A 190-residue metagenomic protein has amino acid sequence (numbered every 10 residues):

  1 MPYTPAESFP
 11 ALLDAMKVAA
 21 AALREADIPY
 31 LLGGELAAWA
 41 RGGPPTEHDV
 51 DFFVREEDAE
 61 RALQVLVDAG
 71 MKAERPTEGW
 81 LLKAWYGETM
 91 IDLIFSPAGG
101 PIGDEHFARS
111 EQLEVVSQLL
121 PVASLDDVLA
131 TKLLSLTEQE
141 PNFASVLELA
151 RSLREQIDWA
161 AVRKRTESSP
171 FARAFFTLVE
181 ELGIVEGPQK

Functional and structural regions predicted by a protein language model:
M1-K190: Compositionally biased terminal segments of proteins
